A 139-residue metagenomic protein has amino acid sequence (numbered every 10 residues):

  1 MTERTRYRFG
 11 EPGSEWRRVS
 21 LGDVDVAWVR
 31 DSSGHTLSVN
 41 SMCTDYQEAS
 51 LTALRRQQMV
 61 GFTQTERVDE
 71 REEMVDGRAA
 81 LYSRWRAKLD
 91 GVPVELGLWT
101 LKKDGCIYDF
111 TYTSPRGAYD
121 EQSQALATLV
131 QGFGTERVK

Functional and structural regions predicted by a protein language model:
E3-A27: N-terminal secretory signal peptides
Y7-W16, F110-K139: Surface-exposed amphipathic alpha-helical segments
R18-D109, S114: Conserved polar/disulfide-associated segments of primarily extracytoplasmic proteins
